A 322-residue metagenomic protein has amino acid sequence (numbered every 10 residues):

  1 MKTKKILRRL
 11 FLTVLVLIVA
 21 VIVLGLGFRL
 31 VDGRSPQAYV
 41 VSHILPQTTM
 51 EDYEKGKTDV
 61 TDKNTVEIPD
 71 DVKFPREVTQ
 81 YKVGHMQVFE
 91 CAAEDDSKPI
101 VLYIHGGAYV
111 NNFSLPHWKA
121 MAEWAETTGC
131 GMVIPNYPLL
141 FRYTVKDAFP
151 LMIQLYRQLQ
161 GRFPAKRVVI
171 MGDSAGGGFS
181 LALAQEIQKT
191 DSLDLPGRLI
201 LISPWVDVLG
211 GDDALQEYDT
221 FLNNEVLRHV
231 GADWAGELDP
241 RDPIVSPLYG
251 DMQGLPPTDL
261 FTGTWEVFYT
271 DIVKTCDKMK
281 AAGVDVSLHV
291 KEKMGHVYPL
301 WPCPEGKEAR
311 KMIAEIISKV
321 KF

Functional and structural regions predicted by a protein language model:
M1-I22: N-terminal Sec-pathway targeting helices
T3, P36-A38, M50: Short amphipathic alpha-helical segments that mediate assembly, nucleic-acid/protein binding, or membrane association
L10-F11, P36, Q154: Small/flexible residues
A20-Q37: Membrane-interface motif at the C-terminal end of an N-terminal transmembrane signal
G25-F28, V40, I44-T61, T65-I68 (+2 more regions): Alpha/beta-hydrolase superfamily serine-hydrolase fold, recognizing
